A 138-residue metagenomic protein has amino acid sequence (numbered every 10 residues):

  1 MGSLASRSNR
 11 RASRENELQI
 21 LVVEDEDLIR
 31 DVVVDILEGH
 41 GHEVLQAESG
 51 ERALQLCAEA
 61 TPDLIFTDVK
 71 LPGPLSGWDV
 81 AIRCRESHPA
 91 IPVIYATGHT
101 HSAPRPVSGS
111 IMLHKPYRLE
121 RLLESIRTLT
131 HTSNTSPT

Functional and structural regions predicted by a protein language model:
M1-L21, A90, I111-H114, R118-T138: Non-catalytic signal-transmission and effector/linker regions of two-component phosphorelay proteins
L21, Q46-L64: Acidic, metal-coordinating helix/loop segments flanking the phosphotransfer/catalytic sites of two-component signaling
E26-L45, L129: Two-component/phosphorelay signaling modules centered on CheY-like receiver
D27, E48-R52, E120: Acidic phosphotransfer microenvironment of two-component signaling modules
S49, L75-V80: Acidic catalytic/metal-coordinating carboxylates
A58-A60, R83-I91, S102-V107: Conserved phosphotransfer cores of two-component systems
D68-V69: Active-site residues of response regulator receiver
I94-T97: Hydrophobic/aromatic residues positioned on beta-strands within the core alpha/beta folds
